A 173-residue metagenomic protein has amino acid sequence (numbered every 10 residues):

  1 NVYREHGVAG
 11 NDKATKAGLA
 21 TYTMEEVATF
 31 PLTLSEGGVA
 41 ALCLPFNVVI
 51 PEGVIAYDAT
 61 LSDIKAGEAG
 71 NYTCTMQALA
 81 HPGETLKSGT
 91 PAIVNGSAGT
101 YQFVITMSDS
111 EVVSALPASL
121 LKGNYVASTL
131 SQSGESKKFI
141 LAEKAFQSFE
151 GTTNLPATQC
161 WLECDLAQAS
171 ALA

Functional and structural regions predicted by a protein language model:
V2-G53, L79-A173: A short, polar beta-strand/turn micro-motif
D58-A59: Surface-exposed binding patches on compact interaction domains or structured appendages
D63-A66, A92: Contiguous mid-protein beta-loop-alpha structural module that forms a pocket-lining wall or clamp of enzyme active
E68-A80: Short linear interaction motifs
